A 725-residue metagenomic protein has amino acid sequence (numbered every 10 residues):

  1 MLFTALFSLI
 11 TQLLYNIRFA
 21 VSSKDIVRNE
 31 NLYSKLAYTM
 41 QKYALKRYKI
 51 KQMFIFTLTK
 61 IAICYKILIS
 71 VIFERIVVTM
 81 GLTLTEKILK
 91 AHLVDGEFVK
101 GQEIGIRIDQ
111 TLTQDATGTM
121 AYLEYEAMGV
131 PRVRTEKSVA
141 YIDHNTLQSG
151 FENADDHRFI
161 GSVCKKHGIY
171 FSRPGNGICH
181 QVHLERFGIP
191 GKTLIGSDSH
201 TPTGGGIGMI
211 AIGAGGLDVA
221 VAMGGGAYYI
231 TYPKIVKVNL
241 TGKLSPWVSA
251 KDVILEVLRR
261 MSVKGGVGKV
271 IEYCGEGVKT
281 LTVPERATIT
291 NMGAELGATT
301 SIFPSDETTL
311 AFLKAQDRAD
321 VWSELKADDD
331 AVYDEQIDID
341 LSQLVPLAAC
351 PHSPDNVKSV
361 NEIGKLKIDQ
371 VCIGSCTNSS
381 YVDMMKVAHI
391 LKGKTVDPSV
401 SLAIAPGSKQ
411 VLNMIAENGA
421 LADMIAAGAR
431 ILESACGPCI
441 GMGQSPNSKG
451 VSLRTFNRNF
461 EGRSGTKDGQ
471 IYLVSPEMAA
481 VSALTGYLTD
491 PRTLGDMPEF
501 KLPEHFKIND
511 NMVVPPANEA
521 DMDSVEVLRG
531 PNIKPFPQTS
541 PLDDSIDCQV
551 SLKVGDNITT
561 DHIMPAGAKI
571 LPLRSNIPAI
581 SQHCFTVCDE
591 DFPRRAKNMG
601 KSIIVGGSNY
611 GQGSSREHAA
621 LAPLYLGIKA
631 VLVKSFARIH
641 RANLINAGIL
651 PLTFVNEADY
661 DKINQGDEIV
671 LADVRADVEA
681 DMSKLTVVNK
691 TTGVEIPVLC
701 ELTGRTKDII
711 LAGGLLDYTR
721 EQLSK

Functional and structural regions predicted by a protein language model:
A5: Flexible, polar/acidic helix-loop-strand segments at domain edges
S8, S22-S23: Low-acidity, Ser/Thr- and Arg-rich intrinsically disordered low-complexity segments
I10-L13: Hydrophobic, low-acid, alpha-helix-prone terminal segments
Y15-I17, S22, Y33-T39, Y43-A44 (+2 more regions): Short, positively charged and aromatic/hydrophobic N-terminal segments
R28: Family-specific functional microsites
V77-K725: Fe-S-dependent hydro-lyases/dehydratases of central metabolism
